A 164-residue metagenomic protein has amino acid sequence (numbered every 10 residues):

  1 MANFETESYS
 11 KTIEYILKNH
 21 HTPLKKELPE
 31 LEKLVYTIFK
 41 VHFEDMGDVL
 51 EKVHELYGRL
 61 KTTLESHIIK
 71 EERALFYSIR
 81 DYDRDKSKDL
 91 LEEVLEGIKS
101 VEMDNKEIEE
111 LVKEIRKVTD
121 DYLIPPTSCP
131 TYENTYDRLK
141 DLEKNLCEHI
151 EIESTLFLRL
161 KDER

Functional and structural regions predicted by a protein language model:
M1-R164: Small-residue-biased structural context
